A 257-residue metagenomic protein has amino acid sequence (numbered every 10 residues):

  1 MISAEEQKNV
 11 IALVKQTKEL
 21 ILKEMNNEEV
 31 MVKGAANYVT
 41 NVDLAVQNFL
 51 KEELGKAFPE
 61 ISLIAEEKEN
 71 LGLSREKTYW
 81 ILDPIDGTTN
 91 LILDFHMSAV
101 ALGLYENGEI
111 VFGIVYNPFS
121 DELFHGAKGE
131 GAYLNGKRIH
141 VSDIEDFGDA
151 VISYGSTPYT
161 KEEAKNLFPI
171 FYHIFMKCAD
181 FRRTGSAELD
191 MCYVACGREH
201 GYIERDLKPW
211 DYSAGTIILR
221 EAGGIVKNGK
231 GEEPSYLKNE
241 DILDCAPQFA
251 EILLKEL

Functional and structural regions predicted by a protein language model:
M1-I85: N-terminal subdomain of lithium-sensitive/metallo-dependent phosphomonoesterases centered on the IMPase/IPPase/PAP
I21, D43, L54, T88 (+6 more regions): Residue-level signal for inorganic ion chemistry
M31, G72-S74, N107, H125 (+2 more regions): Solvent-exposed alpha-helices and their adjacent loops that cap or buttress functional pockets in soluble metabolic
N41-D43, E66, D83-D86, N90 (+4 more regions): Acidic active-site catalytic centers that drive phospho-/nucleotidyl reactions and related ester hydrolyses
P59, E76-K77, G108-V111, F147-D149 (+1 more regions): Short coil/turn connectors at secondary-structure junctions
S74-Y133: DPxDG-like acidic metal-binding loop motif
H140-L257: An extended, acidic
